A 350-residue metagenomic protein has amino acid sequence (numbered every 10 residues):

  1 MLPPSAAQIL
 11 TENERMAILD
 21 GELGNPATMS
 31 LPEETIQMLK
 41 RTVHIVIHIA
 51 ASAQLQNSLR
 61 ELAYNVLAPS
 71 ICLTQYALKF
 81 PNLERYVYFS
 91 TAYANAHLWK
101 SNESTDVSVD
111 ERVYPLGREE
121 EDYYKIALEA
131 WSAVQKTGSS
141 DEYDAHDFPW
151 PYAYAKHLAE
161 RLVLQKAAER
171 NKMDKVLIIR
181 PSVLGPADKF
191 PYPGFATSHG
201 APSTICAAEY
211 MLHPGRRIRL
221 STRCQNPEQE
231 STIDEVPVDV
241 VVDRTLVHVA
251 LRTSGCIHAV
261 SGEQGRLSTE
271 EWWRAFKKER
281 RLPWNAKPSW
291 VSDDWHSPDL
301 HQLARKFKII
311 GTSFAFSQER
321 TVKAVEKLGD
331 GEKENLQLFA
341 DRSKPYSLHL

Functional and structural regions predicted by a protein language model:
L2-G24, A133-K136, E209-R217, C224 (+4 more regions): Extended charged low-complexity segments that act as oligomerization/scaffolding linkers
I9-A68, L78-P81, H97: NAD(P)H-binding glycine-rich loop region in Rossmannoid oxidoreductase-like domains and their noncatalytic homologs
K40-A50, A127-S139, E209-C224, V242-T245 (+4 more regions): Active-site-adjacent bridging/hinge elements
H48, Q56-R60, C72-P151, A168-I178 (+1 more regions): Conserved Rossmann-fold NAD(P)-dependent oxidoreductase catalytic core, especially the SDR/UDP-sugar
A63-S70, T74, V87, A155-K156 (+1 more regions): Short alpha-helix in the Rossmann-fold core of NAD(P)-dependent oxidoreductases
K166, T204-Q264, W273-R281: Alpha-helical substrate-binding/gating segment
K172, P186-S203, H248-I257: Glycine/proline-rich active-site loop of Rossmann-fold NAD(P)-dependent oxidoreductases
R244-S343: Mid/C-terminal beta-alpha module of Rossmann-like enzyme folds, strongest in SDR-family dehydrogenases/epimerases
